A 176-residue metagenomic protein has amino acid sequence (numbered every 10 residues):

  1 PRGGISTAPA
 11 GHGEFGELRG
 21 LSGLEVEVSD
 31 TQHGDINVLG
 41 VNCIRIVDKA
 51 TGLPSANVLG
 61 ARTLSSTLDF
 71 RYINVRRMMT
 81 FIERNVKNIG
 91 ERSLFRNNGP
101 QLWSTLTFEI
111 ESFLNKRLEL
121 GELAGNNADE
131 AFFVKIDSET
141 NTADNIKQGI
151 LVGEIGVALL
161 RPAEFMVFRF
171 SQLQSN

Functional and structural regions predicted by a protein language model:
P1-N176: Structured, hydrophobic secondary-structure cores that serve as assembly/anchoring elements
